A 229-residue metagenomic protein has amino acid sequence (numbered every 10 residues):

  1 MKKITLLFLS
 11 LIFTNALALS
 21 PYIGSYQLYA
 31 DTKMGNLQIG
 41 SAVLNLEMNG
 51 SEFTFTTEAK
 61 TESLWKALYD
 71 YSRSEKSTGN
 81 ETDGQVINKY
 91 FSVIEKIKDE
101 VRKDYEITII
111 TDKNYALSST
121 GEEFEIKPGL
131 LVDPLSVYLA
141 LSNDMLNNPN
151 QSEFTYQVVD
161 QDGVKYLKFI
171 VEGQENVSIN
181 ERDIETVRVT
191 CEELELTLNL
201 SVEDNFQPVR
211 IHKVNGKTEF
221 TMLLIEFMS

Functional and structural regions predicted by a protein language model:
I4-T14: Sec-dependent N-terminal signal peptides
L19-T108, N148-S229: Acidic, serine/threonine-rich low-complexity disordered tracts
K96-Y138: Hydrophobic, well-structured mid-protein blocks that either form specific transmembrane helices
E122-K127, L131-D162, V171: Flexible, glycine-rich surface segments
